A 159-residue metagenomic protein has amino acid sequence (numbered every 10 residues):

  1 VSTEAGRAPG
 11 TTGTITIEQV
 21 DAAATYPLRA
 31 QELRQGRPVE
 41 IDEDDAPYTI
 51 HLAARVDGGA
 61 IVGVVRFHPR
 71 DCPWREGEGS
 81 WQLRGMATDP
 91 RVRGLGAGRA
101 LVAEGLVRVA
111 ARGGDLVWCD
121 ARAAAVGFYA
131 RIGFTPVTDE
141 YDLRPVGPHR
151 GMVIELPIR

Functional and structural regions predicted by a protein language model:
S2-V62, I158-R159: Short amphipathic alpha-helix that is part of the acyltransferase structural core
R29, Y129, F134: Conserved active-site tyrosine of GNAT-family acetyltransferases
A53, A60-D71, Q82-A87: Conserved beta-strand in the GNAT
R70-M86, R93, R144-V146: A conserved beta-turn-beta hairpin within the catalytic core of GNAT-like acetyltransferases that forms part
V92, G96-E104: Conserved acetyl-CoA pyrophosphate-binding loop and the N-cap/start of the following alpha-helix in GNAT-like
V102, V109-R122: Conserved GNAT acetyl-CoA-binding A-motif
W118-D120, T135-V153: Conserved catalytic-core motifs of GNAT/GCN5-like acyltransferases
